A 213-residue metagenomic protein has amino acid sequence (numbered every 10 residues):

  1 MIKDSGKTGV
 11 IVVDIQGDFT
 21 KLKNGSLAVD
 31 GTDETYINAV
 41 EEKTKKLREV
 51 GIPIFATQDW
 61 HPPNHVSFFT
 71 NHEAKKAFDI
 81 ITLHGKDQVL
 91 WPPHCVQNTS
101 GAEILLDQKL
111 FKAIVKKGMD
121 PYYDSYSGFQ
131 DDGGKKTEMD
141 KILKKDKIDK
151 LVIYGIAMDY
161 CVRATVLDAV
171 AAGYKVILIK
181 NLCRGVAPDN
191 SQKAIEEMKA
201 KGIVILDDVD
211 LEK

Functional and structural regions predicted by a protein language model:
M1-G118, K145, D149, V170-L178 (+1 more regions): Active-site acidic carboxylates
A28, P92, S127, A157 (+1 more regions): Conserved short-loop catalytic and cofactor-binding motifs
S67, S125-G128, A164, D189-N190: Short, well-ordered secondary-structure micro-motifs
P93-N98, G128-D132, G155: Short, surface-exposed loop/turn motifs that are enriched in glycine and acidic residues and include a nearby proline
I114, P121-Y122, I142-L143, Y154-D159: N-terminal-biased segments
Y122-D146: Alpha-helical scaffold elements lining the catalytic groove of polysaccharide deacetylases
G133-M139, M158-A172: Short, composition-biased local secondary-structure segments
I148-A164, L178-C183: Glycine-rich anion-binding loop/nest that anchors nucleotide
